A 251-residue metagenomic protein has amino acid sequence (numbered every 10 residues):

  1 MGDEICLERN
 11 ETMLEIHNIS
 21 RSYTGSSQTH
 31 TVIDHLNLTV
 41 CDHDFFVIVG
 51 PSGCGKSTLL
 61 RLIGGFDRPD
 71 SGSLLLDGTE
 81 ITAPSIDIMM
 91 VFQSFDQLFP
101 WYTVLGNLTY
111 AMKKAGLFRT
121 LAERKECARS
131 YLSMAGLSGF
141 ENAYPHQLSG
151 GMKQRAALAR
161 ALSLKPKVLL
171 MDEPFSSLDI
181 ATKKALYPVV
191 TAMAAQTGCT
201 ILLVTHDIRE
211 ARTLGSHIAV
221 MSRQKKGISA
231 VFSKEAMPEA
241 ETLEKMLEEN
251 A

Functional and structural regions predicted by a protein language model:
G64: Helix-to-loop junction immediately C-terminal to a conserved catalytic motif
G72-P84: Conserved ABC transporter NBD signature motif
L121-F140, T191-A192: Conserved ABC ATPase "signature" region
Y144-L148, M152: Conserved ABC ATPase signature
S163-K167: A short, proline-enriched helix->beta-strand linker immediately N-terminal to the Walker B motif in ABC-type P-loop
L169-E173: Catalytic Walker B motif of ABC-type/P-loop ATPase nucleotide-binding domains
G198-V204: Conserved H-loop
